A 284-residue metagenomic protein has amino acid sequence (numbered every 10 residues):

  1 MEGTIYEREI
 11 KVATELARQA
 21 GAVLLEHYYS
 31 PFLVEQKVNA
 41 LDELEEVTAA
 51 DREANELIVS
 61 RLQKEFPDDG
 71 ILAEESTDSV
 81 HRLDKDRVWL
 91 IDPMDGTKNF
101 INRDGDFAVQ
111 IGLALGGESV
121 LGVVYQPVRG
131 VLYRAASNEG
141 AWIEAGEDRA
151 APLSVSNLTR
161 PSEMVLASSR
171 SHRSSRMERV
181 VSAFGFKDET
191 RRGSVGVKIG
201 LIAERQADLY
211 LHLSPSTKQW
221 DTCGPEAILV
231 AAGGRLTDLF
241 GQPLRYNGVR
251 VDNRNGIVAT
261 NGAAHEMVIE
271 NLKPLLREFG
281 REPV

Functional and structural regions predicted by a protein language model:
M1-M94, R179-A183, F240, A264 (+1 more regions): N-terminal subdomain of lithium-sensitive/metallo-dependent phosphomonoesterases centered on the IMPase/IPPase/PAP
L24, G96-T97, L166, I202: Buried hydrophobic positions in well-ordered alpha/beta secondary-structure cores of metabolic enzymes
K85-P127: Glycine-rich active-site/cofactor-binding loop and its immediate structural neighborhood
I111-G200, Q206, R254-V284: Acidic beta-strand-loop-alpha-helix segment within the catalytic core of divalent metal-dependent phosphate-processing
L201-E204, C223-V230: Hydrophobic residues within well-ordered alpha-helices
D208-H212, R235-D238, P243: Paired acidic/hydrophobic, glycine-rich loop segments that form the ligand-binding mouth/hinge of periplasmic-binding
Q219-W220: Acidic donor-binding loop at a coil-to-helix junction in glycosyltransferase catalytic cores that engages
P243, G248-A259: Binuclear metal-ion centers of metallo-dependent hydrolases, dominated by the metallo-beta-lactamase
